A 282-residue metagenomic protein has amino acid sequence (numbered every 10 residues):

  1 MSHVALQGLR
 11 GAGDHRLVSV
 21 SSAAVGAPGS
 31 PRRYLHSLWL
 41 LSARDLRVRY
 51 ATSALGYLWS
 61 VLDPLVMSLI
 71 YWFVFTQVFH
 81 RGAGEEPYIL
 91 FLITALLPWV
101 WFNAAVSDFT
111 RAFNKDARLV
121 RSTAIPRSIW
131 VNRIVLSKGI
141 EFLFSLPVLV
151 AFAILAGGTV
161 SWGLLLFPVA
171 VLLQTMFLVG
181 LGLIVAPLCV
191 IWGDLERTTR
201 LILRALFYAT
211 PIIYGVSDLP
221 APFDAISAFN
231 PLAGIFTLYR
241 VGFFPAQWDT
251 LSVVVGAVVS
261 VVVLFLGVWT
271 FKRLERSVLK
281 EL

Functional and structural regions predicted by a protein language model:
M1-L282: Hydrophobic transmembrane alpha-helices and immediately adjacent juxtamembrane helices of multi-pass inner-membrane
